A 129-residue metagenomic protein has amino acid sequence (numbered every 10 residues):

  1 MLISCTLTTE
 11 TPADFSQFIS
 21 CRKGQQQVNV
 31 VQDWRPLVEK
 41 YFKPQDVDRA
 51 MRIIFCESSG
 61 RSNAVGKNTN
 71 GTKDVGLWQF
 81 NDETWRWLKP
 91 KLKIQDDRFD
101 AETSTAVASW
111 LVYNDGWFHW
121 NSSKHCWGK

Functional and structural regions predicted by a protein language model:
M1-G60: Export/targeting segments at the very N-terminus of extracytoplasmic proteins
A13, I19-S20, Q25, N114-K129: Catalytic cores of secreted/periplasmic lytic hydrolases that degrade extracellular macromolecules
K23-V28, L37-Y41, N63, K67-N68 (+1 more regions): Second-shell loop/turn segments in exported
V30-W34, V38, D46-A50, N81-T84 (+1 more regions): Stable alpha-helical elements in mature extracytoplasmic
F42, L88-K89, G116: Secondary-structure transition/hinge residues
C56-S59, E83-R86, N114: Amphipathic alpha-helical interaction surfaces
S58-V65, D115-W120: Secretory-pathway/luminal and periplasmic proteins that interact with or process carbohydrate-rich
N70-P90: Substrate-binding/active-site groove segments that recognize and process beta-1,4-linked N-acetyl-hexosamine
